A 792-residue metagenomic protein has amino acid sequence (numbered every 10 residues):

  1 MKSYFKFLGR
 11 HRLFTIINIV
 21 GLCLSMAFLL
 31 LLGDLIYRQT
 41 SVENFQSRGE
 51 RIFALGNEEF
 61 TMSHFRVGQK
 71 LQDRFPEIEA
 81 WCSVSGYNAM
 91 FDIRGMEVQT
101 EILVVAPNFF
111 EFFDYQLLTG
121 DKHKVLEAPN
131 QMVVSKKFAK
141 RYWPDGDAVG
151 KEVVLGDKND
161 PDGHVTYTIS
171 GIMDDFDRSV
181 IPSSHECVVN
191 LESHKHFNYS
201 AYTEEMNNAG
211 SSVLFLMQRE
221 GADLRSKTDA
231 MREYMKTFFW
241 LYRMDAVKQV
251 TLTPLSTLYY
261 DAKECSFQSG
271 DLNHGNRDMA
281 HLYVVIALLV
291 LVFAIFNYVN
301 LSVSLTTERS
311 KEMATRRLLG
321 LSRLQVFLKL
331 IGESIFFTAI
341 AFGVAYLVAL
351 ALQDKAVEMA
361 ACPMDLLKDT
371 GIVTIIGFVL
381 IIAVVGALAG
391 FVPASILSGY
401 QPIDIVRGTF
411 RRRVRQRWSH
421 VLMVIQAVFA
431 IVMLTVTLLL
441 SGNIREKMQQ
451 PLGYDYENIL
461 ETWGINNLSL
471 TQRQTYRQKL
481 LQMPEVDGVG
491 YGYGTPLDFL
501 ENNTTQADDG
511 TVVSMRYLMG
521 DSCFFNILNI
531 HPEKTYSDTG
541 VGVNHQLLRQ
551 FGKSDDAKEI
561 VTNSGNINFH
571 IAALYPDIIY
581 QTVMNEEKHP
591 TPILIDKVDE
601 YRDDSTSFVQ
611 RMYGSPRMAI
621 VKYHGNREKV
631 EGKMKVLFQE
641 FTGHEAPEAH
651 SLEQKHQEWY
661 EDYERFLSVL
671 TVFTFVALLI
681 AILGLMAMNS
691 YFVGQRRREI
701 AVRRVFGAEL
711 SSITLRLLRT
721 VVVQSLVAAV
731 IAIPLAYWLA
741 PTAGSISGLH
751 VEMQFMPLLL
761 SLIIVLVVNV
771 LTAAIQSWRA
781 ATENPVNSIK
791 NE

Functional and structural regions predicted by a protein language model:
M1-I19, S269-L272, S302-G332, A339 (+4 more regions): Alpha-helical transmembrane segments of integral membrane proteins
K6, R10-R12, Q46, M235-A287 (+6 more regions): Membrane-helix entry/capping segments
R10-Q39, H274-K311, A339, G343 (+5 more regions): Hydrophobic alpha-helical transmembrane segments of multi-pass inner-membrane transport and secretion
I16, G21, E312-D354, A677 (+4 more regions): Transmembrane alpha-helical interface segments in multi-pass membrane proteins
L32-M90, R94-M96, Y202-T203, N208-F215 (+6 more regions): Membrane-proximal extracellular/periplasmic loop immediately following the first transmembrane helix
A106-T119, M132-G275, T475-Q478, Q482-E658: Mid-to-C-terminal secondary-structure elements that act as membrane-proximal/extracytoplasmic interface segments
H644-A729, T742-S745: C-terminal transmembrane helical bundles of large multi-pass transporters and their helix-start/helix-kink determinants
